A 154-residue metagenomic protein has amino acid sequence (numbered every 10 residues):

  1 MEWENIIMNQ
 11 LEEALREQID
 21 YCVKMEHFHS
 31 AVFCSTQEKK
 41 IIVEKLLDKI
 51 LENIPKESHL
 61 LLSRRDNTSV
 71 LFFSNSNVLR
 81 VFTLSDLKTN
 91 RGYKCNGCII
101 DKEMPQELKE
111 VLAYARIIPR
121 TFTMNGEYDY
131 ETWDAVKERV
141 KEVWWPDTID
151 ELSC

Functional and structural regions predicted by a protein language model:
M1-C154: Short, flexible loop motifs at catalytic/binding sites
